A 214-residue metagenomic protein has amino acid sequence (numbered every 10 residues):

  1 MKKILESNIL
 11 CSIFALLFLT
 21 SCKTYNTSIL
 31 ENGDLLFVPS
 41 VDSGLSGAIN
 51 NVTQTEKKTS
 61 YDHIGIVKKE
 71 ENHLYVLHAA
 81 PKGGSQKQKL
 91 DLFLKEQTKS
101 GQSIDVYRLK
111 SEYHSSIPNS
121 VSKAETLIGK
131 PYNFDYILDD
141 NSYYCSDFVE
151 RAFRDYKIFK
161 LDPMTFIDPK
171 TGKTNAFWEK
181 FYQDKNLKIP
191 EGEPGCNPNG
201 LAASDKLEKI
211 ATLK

Functional and structural regions predicted by a protein language model:
K2-K3, F18, K87: Intrinsic low-complexity, intrinsically disordered segments enriched in polar/basic residues
K2-L10: Bacterial N-terminal signal peptides that target proteins for export
C11-T20: Bacterial N-terminal signal peptides
C22-K214: Cysteine-nucleophile amide-bond enzymes
